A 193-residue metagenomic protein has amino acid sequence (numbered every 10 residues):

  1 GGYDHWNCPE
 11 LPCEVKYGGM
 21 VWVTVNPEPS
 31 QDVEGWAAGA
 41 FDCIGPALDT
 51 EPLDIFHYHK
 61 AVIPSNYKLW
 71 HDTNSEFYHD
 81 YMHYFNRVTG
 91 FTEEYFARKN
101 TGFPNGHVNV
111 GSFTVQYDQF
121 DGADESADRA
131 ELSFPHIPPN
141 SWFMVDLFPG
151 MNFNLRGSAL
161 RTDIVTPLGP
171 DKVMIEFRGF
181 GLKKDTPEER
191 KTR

Functional and structural regions predicted by a protein language model:
G2-N7, V15: Hydrophobic, small-residue-rich alpha-helical packing segments that form membrane-like cores
L11-R193: C-terminal catalytic domain of Rieske-type non-heme iron oxygenases
